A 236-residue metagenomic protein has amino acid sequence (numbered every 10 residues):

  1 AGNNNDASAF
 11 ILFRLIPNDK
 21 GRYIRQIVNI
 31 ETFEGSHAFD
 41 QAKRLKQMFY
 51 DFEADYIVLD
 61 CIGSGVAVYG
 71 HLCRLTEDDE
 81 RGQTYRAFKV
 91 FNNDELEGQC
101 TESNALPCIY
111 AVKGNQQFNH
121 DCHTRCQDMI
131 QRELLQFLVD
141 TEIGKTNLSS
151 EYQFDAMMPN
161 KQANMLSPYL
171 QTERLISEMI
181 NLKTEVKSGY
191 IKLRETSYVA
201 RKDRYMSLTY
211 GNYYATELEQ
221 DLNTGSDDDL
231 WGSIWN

Functional and structural regions predicted by a protein language model:
A1-N92, H120, T124, F137-N236: RNase H-like, metal-dependent nuclease domains and their acidic two-metal-ion catalytic environment used
E97-Y110, M158-L170: Intrinsically disordered, low-complexity acidic Ser/Thr-rich regulatory segments
A105-M129: Conserved RecA-like P-loop NTPase helicase motor core
